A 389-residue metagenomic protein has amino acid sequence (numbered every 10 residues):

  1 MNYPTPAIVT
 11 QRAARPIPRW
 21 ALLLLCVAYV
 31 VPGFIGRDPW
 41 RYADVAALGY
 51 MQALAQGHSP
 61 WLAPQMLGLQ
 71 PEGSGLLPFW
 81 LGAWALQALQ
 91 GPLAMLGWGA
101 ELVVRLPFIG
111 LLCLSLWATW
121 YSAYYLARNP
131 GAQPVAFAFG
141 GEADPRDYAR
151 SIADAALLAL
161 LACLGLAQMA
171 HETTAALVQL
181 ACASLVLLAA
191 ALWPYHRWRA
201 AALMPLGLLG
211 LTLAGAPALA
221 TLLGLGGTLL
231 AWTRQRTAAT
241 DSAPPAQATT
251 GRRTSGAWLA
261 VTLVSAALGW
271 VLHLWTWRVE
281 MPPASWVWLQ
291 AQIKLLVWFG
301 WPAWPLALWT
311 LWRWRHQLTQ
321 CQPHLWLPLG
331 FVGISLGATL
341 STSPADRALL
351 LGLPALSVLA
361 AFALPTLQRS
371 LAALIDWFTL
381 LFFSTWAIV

Functional and structural regions predicted by a protein language model:
N2-A373: Membrane-integral, polyisoprenol-dependent glycosyltransferases of the GT-C/oligosaccharyltransferase superfamily
R369-V389: Signature aromatic-anchored transmembrane alpha helix within multi-pass, membrane-resident enzymes that catalyze glycan
